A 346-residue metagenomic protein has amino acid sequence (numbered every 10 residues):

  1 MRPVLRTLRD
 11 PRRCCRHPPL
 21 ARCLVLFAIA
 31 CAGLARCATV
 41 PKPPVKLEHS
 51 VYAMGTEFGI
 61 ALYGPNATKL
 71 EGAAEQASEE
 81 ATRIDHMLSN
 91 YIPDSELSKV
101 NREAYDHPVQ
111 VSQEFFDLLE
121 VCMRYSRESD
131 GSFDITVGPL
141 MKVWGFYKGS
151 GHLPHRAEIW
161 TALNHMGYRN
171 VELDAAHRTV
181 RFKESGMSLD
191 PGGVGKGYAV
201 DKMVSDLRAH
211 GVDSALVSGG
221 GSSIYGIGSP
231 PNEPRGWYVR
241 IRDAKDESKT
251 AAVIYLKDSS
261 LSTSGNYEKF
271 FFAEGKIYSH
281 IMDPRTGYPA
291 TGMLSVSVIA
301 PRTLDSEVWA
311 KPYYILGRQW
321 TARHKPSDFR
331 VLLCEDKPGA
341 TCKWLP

Functional and structural regions predicted by a protein language model:
R2-P18, C23, F27, C31-P346: Mature catalytic core of soluble alpha/beta enzymes
